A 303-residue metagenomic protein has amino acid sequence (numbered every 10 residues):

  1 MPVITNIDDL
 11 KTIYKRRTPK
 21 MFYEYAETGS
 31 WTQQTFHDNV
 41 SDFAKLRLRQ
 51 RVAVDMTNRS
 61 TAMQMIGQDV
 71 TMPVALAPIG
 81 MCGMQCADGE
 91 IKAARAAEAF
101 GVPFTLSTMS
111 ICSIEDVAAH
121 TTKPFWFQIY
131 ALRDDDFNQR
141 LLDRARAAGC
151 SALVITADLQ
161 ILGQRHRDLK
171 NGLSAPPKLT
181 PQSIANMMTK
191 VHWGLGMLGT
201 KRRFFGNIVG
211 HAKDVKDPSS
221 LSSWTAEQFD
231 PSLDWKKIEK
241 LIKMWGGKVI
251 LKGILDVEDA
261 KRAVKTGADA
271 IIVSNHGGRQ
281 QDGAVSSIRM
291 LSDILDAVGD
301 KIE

Functional and structural regions predicted by a protein language model:
M1-G67, P176-L233: An N-cap/entry alpha-helix motif that binds or orients negatively charged groups
S30-W31, T108-C112, R133, L255 (+1 more regions): Short beta->alpha linker loops
A44, V70-V74, K123, S151: A generic secondary-structure signal marking the coil-to-beta-strand transition
V70-M109: Glycine-rich active-site/cofactor-binding loop and its immediate structural neighborhood
V74-A77, F104-L106, F125-I129, L153 (+2 more regions): Hydrophobic faces of well-ordered beta-strands that scaffold small-molecule active sites in alpha/beta enzyme cores
M81, R95, D116-H120, D136-E303: Alpha/beta enzyme core
A99-H120, P124-N138: A gly/proline- and charged-residue-enriched helix-loop-helix capping module
